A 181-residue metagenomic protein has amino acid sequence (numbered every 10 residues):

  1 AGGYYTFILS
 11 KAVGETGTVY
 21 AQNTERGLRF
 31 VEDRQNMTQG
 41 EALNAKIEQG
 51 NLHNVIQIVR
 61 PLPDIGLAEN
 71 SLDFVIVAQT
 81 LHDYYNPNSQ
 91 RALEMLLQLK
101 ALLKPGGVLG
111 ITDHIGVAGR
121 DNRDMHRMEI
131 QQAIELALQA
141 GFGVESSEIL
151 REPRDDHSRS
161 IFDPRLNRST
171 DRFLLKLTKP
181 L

Functional and structural regions predicted by a protein language model:
G2-G14: Conserved SAM-binding loop of SAM-dependent methyltransferases across substrates and taxa, primarily the Class I
S10-K11, R91-P105: A short glycine-rich, Lys/Arg-flanked "PGG" loop and its adjoining helix->strand segment in the class I
V31-I65: S-adenosyl-L-methionine
N44-I47, D121-S147: Conserved Class I S-adenosyl-L-methionine
L52, I65-I76: A short acidic, Gly/Pro-enriched loop at the edge of an enzyme's catalytic core that lines a small-molecule cofactor
L62, D73-Q90: A short SAM/SAH-binding and catalytic strip from SAM-dependent methyltransferases
G106-I115: Conserved beta-strand signature within the Rossmann-like core of class I S-adenosyl-L-methionine
A140, D156-L181: Core SAM-dependent methyltransferase catalytic element
